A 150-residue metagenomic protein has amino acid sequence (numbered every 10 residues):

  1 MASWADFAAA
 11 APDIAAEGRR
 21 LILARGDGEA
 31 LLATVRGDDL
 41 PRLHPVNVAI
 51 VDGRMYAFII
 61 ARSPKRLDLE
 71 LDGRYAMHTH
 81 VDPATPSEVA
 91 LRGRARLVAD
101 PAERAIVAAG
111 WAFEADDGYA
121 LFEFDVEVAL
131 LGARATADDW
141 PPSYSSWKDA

Functional and structural regions predicted by a protein language model:
M1-I14, T85-A150: Charged, gly/pro-rich active-site loop segments
W4-D38: Short, conserved active-site entrance elements at the starts or edges of catalytic domains
I22, D38, P83-T85, E114: Generic marker of residues within folded, mature protein domains
R25-G28, L43, D117, V126: Short gly/pro-enriched beta-turn/loop segments at secondary-structure junctions
D27-A61, Y75-V81, V89-A90: Short beta-strand segments
D72: Acidic-histidine catalytic/liganding microenvironments
